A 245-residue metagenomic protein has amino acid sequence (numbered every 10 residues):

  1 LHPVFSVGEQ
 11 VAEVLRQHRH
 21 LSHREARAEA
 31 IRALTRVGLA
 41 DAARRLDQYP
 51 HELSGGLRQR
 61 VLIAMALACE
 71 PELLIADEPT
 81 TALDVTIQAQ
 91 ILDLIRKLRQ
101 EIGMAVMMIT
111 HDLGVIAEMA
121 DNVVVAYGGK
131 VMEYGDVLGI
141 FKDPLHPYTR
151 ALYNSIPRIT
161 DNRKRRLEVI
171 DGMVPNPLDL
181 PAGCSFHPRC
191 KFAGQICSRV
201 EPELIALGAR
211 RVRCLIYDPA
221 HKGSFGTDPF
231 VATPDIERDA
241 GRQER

Functional and structural regions predicted by a protein language model:
L1-G8, D84, E118, G183: Conserved Q-loop
P3-Q17, E29: Q-loop/switch helix immediately C-terminal to the Walker
E25-R44, Y153-N154: Conserved ABC ATPase "signature" region
R44-Y49, R165: Interfacial catalytic loop of ABC nucleotide-binding domains
Q48-L53, L57: Conserved ABC ATPase signature
E70, I75-P79, L83-R165: P-loop NTP-binding/switch modules centered on Walker-like glycine-rich loops
D136-D239: Charged, flexible cofactor/metal-binding loops and thiol motifs
